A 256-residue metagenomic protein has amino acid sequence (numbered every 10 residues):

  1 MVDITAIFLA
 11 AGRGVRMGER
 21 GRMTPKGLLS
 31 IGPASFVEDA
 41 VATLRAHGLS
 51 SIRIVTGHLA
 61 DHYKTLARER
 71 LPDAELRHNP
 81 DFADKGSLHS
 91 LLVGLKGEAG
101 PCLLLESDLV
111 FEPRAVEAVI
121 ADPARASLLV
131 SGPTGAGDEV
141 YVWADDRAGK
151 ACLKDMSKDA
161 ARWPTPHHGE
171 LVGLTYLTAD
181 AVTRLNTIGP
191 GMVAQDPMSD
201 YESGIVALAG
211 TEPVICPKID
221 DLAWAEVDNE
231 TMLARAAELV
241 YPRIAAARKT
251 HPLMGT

Functional and structural regions predicted by a protein language model:
M1-F8, A34-C102, V193-Q195: Conserved N-terminal catalytic core of the sugar/cofactor nucleotidyltransferase
M1-R22, H251-M254: N-terminal nucleotide-binding beta1-loop-alpha1 segment
M1-V2, R147-G149, D180-T183, T187-T256: Left-handed beta-helix
A10, T56, E106, V130-S131: Short beta-strand/turn micro-motifs composed of small residues that flank or help shape donor/cofactor-binding pockets
M23-E38: Short catalytic helix/loop segments, enriched in acidic residues and glycine and frequently bearing histidine
G27, D73-E75, C152, P213-I215: Conserved beta-strand segments of alpha/beta enzyme cores
G100-V110: Short beta-strand-to-loop acidic/aromatic patch adjacent to the donor-nucleotide binding site
E112-M192: Conserved core of the sugar-phosphate nucleotidyltransferase
